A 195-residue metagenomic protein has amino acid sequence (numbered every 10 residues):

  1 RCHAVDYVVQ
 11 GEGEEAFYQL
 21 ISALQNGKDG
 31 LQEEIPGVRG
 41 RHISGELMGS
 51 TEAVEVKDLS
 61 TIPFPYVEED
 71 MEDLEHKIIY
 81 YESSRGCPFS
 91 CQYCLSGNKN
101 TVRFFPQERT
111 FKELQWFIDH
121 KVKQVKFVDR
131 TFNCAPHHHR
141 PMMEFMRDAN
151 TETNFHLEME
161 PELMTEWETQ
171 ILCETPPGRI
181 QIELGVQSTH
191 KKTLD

Functional and structural regions predicted by a protein language model:
R1-E52: Glycine-rich beta-alpha loop elements in corrinoid/cobalamin-binding modules across cobalamin-dependent enzymes
G13, I43, E55, V67 (+1 more regions): Residues that form or immediately flank small-molecule/cofactor binding pockets and catalytic motifs
L24-Q25, V56, G97: Amphipathic, positively biased hydrophobic alpha-helical segments used for protein targeting and membrane insertion
L31-E33, E55, L74, N150: A generic structural signal for short, non-catalytic loop/turn and secondary-structure boundary residues
E52-L59: A short, sequence-level motif marking secondary-structure junctions
S60-D195: Radical SAM [4Fe-4S] cluster-binding motif and immediate context
